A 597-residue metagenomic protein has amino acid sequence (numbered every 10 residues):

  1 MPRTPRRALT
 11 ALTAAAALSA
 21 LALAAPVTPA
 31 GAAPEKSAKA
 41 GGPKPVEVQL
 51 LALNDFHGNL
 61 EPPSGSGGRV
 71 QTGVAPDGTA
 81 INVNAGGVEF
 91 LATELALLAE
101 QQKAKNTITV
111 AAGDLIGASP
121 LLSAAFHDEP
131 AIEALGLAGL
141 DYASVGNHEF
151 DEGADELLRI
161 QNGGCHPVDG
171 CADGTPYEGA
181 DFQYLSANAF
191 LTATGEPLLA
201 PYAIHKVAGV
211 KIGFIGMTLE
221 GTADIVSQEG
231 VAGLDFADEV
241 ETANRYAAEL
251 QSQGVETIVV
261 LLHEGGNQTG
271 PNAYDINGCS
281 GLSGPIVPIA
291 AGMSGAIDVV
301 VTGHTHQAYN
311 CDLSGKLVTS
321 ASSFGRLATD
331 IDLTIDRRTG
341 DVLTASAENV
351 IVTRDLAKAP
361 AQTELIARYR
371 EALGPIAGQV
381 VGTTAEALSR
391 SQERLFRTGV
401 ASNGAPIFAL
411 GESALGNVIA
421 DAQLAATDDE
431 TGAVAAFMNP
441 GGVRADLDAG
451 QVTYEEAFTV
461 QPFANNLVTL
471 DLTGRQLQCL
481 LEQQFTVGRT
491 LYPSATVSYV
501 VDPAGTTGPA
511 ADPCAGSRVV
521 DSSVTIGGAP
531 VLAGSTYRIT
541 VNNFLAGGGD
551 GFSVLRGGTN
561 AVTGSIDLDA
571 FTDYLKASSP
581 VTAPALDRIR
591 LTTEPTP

Functional and structural regions predicted by a protein language model:
M1-P34: Secretory targeting and sorting signals
P2, A32-A357, L410, L415-A425 (+3 more regions): Acidic, metal/ion-coordinating pockets
K44-Q49, L53, N59, G174-N188 (+5 more regions): Feature captures C-terminal
A52-G58, P62-T79, L388-P406, Q461-F463 (+1 more regions): Acidic/histidine-rich, surface-exposed loop or edge segments in extracytoplasmic proteins
V88, D128, A154, I286 (+7 more regions): Alpha-helix initiation and N-capping motif
T93, L97-E100, R159, R245 (+9 more regions): Charged/polar, solvent-exposed surface patches and flexible loops
H205, L333, S346-V350, R354 (+4 more regions): Short beta-strand element of the conserved SAM-dependent methyltransferase core
V342-V452: Hard-cation-handling environments
